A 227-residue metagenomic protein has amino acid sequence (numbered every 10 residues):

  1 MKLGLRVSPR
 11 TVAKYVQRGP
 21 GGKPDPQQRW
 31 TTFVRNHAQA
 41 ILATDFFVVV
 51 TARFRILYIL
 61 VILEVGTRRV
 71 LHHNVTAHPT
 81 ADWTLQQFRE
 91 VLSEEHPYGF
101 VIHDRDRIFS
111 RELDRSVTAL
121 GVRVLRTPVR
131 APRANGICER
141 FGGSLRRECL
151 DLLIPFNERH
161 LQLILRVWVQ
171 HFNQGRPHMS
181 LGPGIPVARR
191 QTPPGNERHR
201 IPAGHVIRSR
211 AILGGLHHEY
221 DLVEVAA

Functional and structural regions predicted by a protein language model:
M1-A227: Charged DNA-binding/catalytic regions of mobile-element recombinases
